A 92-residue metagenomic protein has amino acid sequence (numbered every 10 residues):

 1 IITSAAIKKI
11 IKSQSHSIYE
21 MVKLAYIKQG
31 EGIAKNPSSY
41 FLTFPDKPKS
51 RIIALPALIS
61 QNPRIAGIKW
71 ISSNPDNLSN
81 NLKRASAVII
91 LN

Functional and structural regions predicted by a protein language model:
I1-N92: N-terminal ligand-binding/catalytic initiation module
